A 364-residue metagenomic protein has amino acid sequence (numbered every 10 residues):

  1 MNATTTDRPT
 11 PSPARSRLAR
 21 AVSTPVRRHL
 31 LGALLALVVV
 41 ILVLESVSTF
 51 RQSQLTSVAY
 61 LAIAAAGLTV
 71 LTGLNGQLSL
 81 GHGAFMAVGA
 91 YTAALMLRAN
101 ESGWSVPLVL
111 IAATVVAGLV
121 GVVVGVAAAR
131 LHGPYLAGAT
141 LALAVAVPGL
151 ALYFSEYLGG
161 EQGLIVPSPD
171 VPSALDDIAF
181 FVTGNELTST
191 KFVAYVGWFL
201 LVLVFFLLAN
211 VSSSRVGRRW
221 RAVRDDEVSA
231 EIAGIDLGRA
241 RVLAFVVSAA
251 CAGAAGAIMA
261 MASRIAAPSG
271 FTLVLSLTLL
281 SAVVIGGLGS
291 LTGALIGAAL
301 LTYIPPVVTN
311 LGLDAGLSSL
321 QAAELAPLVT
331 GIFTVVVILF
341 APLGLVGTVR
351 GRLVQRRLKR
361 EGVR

Functional and structural regions predicted by a protein language model:
N2-R364: Transmembrane alpha-helices and adjacent helix-loop boundaries
